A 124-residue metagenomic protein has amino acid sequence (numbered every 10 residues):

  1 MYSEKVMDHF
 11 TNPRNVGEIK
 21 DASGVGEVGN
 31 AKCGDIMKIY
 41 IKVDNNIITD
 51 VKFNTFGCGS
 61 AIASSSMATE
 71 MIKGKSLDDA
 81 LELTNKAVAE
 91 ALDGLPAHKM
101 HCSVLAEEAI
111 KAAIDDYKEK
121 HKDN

Functional and structural regions predicted by a protein language model:
Y2-V28, D44, T49, K75-N124: C-terminal binding/interaction regions
D21, C33-G34: Short solvent-exposed loop/turn micro-motifs enriched in small/polar/acidic residues
C33, T55-S64, C102: Short, thiol/selenol-centered motifs that function as redox-active sites or metal-ligating centers
D35-N45: Short beta-strand elements
K42, K52-N54: Conserved beta-strand segments that form the floor/walls of ligand-binding pockets within enzyme and binding domains
I47-K52, I62: Short small-residue beta-strand/loop micro-motif enriched in glycine and branched aliphatics
S60-K75: Alpha-helical support elements that line or immediately flank enzyme active sites and cofactor-binding pockets
